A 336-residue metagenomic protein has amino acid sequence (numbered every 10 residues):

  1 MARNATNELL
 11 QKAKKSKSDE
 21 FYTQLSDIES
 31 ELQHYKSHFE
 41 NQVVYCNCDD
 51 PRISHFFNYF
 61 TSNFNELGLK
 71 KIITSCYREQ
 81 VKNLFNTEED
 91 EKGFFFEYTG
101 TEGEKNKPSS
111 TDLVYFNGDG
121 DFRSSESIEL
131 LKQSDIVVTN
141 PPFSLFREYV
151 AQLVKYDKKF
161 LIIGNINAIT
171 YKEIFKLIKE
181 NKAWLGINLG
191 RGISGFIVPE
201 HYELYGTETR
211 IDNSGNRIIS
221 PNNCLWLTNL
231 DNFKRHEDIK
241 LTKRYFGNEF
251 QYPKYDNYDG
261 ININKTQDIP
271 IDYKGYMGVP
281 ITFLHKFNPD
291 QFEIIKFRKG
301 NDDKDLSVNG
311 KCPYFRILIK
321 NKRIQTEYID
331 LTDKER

Functional and structural regions predicted by a protein language model:
M1-R336: Class I S-adenosyl-L-methionine-dependent methyltransferase catalytic core
